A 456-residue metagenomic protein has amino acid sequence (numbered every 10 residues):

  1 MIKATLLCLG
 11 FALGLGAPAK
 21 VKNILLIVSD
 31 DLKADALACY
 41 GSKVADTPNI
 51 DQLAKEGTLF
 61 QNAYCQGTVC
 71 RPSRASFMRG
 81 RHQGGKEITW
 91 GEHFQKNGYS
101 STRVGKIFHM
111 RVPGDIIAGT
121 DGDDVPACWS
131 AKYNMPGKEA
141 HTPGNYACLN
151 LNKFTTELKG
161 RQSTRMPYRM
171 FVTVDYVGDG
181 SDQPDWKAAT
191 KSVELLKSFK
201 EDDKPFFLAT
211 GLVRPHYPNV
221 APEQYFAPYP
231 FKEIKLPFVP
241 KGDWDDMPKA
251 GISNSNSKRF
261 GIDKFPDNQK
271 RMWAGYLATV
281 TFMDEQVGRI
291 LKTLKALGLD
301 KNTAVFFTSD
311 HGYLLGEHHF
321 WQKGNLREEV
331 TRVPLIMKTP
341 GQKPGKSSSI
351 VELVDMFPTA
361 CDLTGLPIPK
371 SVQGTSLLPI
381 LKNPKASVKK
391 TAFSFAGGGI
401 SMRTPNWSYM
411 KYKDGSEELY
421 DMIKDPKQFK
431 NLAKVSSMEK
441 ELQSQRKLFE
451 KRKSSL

Functional and structural regions predicted by a protein language model:
I2, F11-L13, A17-Y412, S416-E417 (+2 more regions): Formylglycine-dependent sulfatase
S454-L456: Short arginine-rich
